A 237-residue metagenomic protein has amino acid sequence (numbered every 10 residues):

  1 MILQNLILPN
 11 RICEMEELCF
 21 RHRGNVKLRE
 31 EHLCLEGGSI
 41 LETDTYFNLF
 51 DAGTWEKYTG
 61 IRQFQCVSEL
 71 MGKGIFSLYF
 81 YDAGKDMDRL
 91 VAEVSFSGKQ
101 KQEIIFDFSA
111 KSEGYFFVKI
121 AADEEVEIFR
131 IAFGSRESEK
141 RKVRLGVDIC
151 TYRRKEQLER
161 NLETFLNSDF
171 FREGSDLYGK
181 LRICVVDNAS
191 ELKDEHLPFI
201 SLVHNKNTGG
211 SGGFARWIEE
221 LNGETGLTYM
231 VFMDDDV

Functional and structural regions predicted by a protein language model:
M1-R21: Intrinsically disordered, low-structural-confidence terminal and linker regions
L18-H22, V26-L28, T43-F64, S68-E163 (+1 more regions): N-proximal low-complexity "stem/linker" segments adjacent to membrane-targeting elements
E163-K180: Short, acidic, metal-binding catalytic loop of nucleotide-sugar glycosyltransferases
D187-K193: A conserved acidic beta->alpha catalytic loop
E195-G212: Conserved donor nucleotide-binding strand/loop of the catalytic core
G210-G223: Short, conserved alpha-helix that lines the donor NDP-sugar binding/gating region of sugar-transfer enzymes
T225-D236: Short beta-strand-to-loop acidic/aromatic patch adjacent to the donor-nucleotide binding site
